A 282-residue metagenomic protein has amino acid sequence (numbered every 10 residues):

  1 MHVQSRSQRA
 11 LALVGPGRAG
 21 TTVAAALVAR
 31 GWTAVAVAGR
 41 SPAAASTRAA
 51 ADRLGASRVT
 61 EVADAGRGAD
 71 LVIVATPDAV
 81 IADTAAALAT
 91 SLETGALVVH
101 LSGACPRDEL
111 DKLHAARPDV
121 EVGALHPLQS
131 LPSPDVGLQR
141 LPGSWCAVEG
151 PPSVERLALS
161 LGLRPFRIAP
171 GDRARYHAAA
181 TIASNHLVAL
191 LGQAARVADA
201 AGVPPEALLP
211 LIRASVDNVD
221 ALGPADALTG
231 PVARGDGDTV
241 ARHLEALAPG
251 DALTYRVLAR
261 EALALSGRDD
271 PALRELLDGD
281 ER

Functional and structural regions predicted by a protein language model:
M1-E61: NAD(P)+-binding Rossmann beta1-loop-alpha1 motif at the extreme N-terminus of oxidoreductases
R6, A49-R53, L113-E121, P134-A221: Internal alpha-helical scaffold of NAD(P)-dependent oxidoreductase catalytic cores
L11-L13, V74, V148: Hydrophobic Val/Ile/Leu positions in short beta-strands of Rossmann-like dinucleotide-binding domains
T21, A25-A29, D52, A86-T90 (+2 more regions): Short, well-ordered alpha-helices that flank and scaffold nucleotide-derived cofactor binding pockets
V35-G39, V98-H100, W145-E149, A262: Short, hydrophobic beta-strand segments that form beta-sheet elements in well-ordered domains
P42-R48, P106-E109, S153-V154: Short, charged/polar "capping" segments at the starts of alpha-helices and the immediately preceding loops
R53-G137: Rossmann-like NAD(P)(H) cofactor-binding subdomain of soluble oxidoreductases
D217-E275, D280-R282: Interdomain hinge/lid region at the active-site interface of Rossmann-like NAD(P)-dependent oxidoreductases
